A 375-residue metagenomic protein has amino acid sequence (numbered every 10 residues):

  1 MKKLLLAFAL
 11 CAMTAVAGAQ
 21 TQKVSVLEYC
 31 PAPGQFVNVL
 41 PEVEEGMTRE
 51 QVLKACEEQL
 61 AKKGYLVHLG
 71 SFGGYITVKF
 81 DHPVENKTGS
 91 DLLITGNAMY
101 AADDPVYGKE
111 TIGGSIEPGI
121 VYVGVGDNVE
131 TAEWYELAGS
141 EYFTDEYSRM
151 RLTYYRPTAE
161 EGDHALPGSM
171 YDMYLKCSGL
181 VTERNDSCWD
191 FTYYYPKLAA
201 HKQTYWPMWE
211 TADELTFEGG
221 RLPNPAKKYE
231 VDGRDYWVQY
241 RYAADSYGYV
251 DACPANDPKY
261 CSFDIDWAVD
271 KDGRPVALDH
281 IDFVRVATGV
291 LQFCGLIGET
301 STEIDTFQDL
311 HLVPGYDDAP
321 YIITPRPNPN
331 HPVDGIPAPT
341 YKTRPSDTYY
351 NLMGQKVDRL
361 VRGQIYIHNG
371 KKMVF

Functional and structural regions predicted by a protein language model:
M1-L5, A19, F375: Positively charged n-region of N-terminal signal peptides that target proteins for export
L6-G18: Hydrophobic h-region of N-terminal signal peptides that target proteins for export in Gram-negative bacteria
A19-Q20, Q355: Boundary of Sec targeting at the N-terminus
Q20-E117, G139-H331: A domain-level signal for the mature, folded cores of soluble proteins
G124-V129: Short loop/turn segments immediately following beta-strands, especially the blade-tip and inter-blade linker loops
E130-L137: Tryptophan-centered short beta-strand motifs
R326-M353: Residue-level detector of functionally pivotal "anchor" positions at catalytic/ligand-binding pockets or at interdomain
I365-F375: C-terminal tail/sorting-segment detector
